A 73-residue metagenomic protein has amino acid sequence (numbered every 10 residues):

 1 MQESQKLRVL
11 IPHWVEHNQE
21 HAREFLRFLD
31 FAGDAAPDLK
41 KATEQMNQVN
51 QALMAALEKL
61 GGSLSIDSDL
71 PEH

Functional and structural regions predicted by a protein language model:
M1-L29: N-terminal acidic leader/helix
D30-S65: Short, charge-rich amphipathic interface segments used for partner binding and complex assembly
I66-H73: Short acidic DE-rich linear segments
